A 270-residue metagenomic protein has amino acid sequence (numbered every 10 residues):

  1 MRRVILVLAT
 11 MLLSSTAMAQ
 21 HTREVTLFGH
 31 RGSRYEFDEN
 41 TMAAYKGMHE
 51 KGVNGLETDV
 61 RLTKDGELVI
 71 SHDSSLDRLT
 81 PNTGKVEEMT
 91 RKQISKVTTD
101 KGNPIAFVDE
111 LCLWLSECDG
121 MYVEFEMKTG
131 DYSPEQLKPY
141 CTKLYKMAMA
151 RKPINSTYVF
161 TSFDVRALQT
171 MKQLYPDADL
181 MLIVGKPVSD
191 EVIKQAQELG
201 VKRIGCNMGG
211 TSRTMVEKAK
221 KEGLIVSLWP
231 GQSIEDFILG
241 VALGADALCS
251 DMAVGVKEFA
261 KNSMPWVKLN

Functional and structural regions predicted by a protein language model:
M1-T22: Bacterial Sec-dependent N-terminal signal peptides
M18-N270: Phosphate-group recognition and catalysis centered on beta-loop-alpha active-site segments
